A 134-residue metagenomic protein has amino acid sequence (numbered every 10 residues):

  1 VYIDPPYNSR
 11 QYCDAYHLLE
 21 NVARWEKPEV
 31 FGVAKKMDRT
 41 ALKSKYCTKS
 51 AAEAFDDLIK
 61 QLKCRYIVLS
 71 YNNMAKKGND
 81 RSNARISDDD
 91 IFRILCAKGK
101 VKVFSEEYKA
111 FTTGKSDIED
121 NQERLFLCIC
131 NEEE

Functional and structural regions predicted by a protein language model:
V1-E134: Class I S-adenosyl-L-methionine-dependent methyltransferase catalytic core
